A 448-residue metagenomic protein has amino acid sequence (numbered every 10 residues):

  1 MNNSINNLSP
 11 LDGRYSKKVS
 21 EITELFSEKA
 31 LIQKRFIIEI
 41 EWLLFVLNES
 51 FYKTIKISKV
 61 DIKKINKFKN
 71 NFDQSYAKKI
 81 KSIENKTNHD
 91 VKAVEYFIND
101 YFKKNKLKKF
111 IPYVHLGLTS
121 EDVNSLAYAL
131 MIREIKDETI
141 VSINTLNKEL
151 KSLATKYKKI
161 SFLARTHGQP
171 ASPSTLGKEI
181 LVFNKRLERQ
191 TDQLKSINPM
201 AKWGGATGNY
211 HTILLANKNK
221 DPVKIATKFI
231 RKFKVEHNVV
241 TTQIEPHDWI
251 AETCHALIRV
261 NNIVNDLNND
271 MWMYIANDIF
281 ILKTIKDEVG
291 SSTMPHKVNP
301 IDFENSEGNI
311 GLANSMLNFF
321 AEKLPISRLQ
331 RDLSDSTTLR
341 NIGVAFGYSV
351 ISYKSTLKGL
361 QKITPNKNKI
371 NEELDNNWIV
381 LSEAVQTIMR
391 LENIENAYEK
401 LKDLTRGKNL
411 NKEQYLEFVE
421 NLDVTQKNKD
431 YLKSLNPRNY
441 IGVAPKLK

Functional and structural regions predicted by a protein language model:
M1-K34, I83-N88, D278-F280, S291-K448: Glycine-rich cofactor/substrate-binding loops
M1-Y210, N217-A226, H237, G290-S291 (+5 more regions): A helix-coil-helix interface module used to build multimeric assemblies and to scaffold catalytic/cofactor sites
W42-V46, F97, Y101, E149 (+16 more regions): Generic, well-ordered alpha-helical scaffold segments in large soluble proteins
S120, L214-K218, K232, H237-I244 (+4 more regions): A structural signal for small-residue-enriched, beta-sheet-centric alpha/beta enzyme cores and oligomeric scaffold folds
R133-I140, N144, K151, L181-N184 (+7 more regions): Short amphipathic alpha-helical segments with heptad-repeat character
K151, T155-K158, K195, P199 (+5 more regions): Alpha-helical coiled-coil oligomerization motifs
N217-N314: Acidic, glycine-rich loop-and-beta core segments that form the ion-binding/anion-interacting portion of active sites
